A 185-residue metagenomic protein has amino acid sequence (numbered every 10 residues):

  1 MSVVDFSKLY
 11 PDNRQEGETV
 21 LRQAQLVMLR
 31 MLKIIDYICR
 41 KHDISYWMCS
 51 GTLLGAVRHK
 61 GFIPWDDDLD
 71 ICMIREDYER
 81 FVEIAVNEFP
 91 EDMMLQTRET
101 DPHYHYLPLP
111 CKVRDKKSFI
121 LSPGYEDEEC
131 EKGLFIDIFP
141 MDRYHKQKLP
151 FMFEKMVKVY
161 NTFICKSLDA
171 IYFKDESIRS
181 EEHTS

Functional and structural regions predicted by a protein language model:
M1-V4: Conserved oxyanion/phosphate-binding beta-strand-loop segments in alpha/beta enzyme cores
F6, D12-R40, A85-K146, T162-S180 (+1 more regions): Conserved catalytic core of two-metal-ion nucleotidyltransferases
Y10, W47, W65, F139-P140: Tryptophan-centered motif/residue detector
D36-L69, Y78-E79: Active-site nucleotide-donor binding segment shared across nucleotidyl transfer reactions
C72-I74: Short hydrophobic/aromatic beta-strand micro-patches that form the beta-sheet surface supporting nucleotide- or nucleic
R80, Q147-K148: Intrinsically disordered, low-complexity acidic/polar segments
K148-E154: A short secondary-structure junction signal
E154-V157, N161: Generic detector of well-ordered alpha-helical segments enriched in charged/polar residues, highlighting helical
